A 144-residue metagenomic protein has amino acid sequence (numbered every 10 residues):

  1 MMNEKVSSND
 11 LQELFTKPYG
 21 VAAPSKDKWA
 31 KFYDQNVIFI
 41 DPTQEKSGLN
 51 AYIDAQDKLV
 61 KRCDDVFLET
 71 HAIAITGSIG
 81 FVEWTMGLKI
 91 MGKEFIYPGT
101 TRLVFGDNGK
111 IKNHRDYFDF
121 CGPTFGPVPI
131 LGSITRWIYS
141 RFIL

Functional and structural regions predicted by a protein language model:
M2, F39, H114-Y117: Intrinsically disordered, low-complexity regulatory regions of eukaryotic regulatory proteins
M2-Q35: Short acidic-aromatic low-complexity motifs
E4-S7, G48, T135: Residue-level preference for long, well-ordered alpha-helices that form the structural scaffold of enzyme catalytic
S7-P18, Q56, L68, G99-T101: A generic structural signal for ordered secondary structure
D10, K28, A51, I130-I134: Exposed alpha-helical structural elements
Y19-A22, D41, G92: Flexible interhelical turns and helix-capping residues at alpha-helix boundaries within structured domains
K26-S78: A solvent-exposed, acidic/Ser-Thr-rich amphipathic alpha-helical stretch
K61-F67, A74-L144: A beta-strand edge to alpha-helix "cap/lid" segment located at domain peripheries
